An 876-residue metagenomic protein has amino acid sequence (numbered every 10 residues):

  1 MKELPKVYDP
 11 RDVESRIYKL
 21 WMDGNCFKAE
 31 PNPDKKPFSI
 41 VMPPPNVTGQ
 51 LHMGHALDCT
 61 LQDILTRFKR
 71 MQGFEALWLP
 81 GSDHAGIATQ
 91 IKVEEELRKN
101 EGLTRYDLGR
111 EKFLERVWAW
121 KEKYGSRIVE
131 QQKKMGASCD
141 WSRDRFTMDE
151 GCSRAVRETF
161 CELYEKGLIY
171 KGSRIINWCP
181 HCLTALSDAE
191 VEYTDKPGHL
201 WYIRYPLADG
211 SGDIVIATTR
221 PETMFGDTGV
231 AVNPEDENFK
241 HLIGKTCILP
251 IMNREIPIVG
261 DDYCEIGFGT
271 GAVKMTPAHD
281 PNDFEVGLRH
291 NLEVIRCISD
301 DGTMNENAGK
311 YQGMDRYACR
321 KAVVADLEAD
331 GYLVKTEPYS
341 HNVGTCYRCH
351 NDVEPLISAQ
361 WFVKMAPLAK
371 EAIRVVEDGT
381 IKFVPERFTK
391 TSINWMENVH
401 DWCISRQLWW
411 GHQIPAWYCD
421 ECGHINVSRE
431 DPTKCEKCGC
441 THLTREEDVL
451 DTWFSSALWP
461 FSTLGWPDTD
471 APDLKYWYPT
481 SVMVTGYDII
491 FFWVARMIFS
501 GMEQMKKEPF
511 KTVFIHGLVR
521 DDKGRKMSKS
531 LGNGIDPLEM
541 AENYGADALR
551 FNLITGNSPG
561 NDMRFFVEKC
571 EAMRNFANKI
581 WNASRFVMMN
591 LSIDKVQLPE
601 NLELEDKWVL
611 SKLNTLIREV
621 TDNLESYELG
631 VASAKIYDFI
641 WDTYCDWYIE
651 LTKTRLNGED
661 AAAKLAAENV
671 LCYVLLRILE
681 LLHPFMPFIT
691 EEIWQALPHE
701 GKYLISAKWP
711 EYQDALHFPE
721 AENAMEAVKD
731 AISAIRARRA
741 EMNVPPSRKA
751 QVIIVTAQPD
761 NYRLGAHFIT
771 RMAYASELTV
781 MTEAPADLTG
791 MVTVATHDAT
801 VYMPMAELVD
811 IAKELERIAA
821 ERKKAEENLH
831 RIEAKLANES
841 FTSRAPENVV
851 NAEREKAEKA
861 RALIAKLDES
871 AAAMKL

Functional and structural regions predicted by a protein language model:
M1-M53, R70, A76, V334 (+2 more regions): Non-catalytic terminal extensions that flank enzyme cores
K2, V7, R16, L20-G24 (+12 more regions): Residue patterns forming the tRNA-binding/recognition surfaces of aminoacyl-tRNA synthetases and related DALR
P31-V93, T147, V156, A217-T218 (+6 more regions): N-terminal catalytic cores of NTP/NDP-binding nucleotidyl/phosphoryl-transfer enzymes
P33-K35, P43-P44, L77-Q90, D144-C152 (+3 more regions): Short, solvent-exposed turn/loop segments enriched in Gly/Ser/Thr/Pro and often Arg
A56-I64, I214-P250, V273-D280, H290-C297 (+4 more regions): Extended active-site and interfacial segments that coordinate phosphate-rich ligands in large catalytic machineries
R67-E75, E96-Y106, E130, K134-C139 (+17 more regions): Secondary-structure transition/capping motifs at alpha-helix termini and the adjoining loop/turn into the next element
Y202, N394-F454, L458, E503-A546 (+2 more regions): Feature 926 captures the class I aminoacyl-tRNA synthetase adenylation module centered on the KMSKS loop
N253-V259, E447-S481, D642, D646-I649: Active-site-adjacent "gating/activation" loops or surface patches in catalytic cores
